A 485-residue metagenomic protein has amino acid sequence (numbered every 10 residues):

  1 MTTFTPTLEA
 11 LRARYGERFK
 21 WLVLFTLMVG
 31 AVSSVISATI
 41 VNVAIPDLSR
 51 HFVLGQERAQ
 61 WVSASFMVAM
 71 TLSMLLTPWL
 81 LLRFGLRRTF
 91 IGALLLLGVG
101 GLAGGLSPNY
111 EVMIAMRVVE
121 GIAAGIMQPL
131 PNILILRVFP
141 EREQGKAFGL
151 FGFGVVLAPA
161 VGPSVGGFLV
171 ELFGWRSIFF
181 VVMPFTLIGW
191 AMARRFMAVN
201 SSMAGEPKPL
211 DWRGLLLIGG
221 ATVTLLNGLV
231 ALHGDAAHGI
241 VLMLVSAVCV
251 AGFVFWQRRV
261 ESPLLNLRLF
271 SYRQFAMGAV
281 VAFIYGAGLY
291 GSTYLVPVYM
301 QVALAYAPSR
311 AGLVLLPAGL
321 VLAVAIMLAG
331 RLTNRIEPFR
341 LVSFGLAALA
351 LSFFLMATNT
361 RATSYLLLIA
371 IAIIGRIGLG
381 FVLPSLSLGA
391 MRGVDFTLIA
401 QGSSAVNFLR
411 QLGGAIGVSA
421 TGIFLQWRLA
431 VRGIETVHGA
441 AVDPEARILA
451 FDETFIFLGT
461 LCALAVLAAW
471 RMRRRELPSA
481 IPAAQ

Functional and structural regions predicted by a protein language model:
M1-F19, A204, V442-P444, W470-Q485: Intrinsic disorder in cytosolic terminal tails and internal cytosolic loops of multi-pass membrane transporters
T3, M183-S202, G219-A231, V245-V260 (+1 more regions): C-terminal membrane-cytosol helix-exit motif in multi-pass small-molecule transporters
A10-R14, R142, W190-G219, R258-R273 (+4 more regions): Flexible interhelical linker loops that connect adjacent transmembrane helices in multi-pass membrane transporters
F19-I36, V41-I45, F52-P78, L82-F90 (+9 more regions): 12-transmembrane solute porter fold
M74-R213, F396, F424: Helix-loop-helix hairpins in multi-pass membrane proteins, especially solute transporters
L102-A103, F168, V223, N227 (+2 more regions): Alpha-helical transmembrane segments of multipass membrane proteins
Y110, A204-G205, A231-A236, R361-A362: Membrane-interface helix caps and helix-loop-helix hairpins in membrane proteins
E435-A450: Short, membrane-exposed interhelical loops at transmembrane-helix boundaries
